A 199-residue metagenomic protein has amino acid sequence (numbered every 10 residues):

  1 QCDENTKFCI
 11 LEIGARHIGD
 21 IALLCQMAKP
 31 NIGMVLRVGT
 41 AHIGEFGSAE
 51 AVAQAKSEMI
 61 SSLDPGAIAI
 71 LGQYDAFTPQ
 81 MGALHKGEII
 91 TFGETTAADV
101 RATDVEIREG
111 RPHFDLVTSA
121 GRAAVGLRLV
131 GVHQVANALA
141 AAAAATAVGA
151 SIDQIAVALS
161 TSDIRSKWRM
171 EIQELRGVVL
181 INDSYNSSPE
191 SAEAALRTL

Functional and structural regions predicted by a protein language model:
Q1-D3: Conserved substrate/cofactor phosphate-moiety recognition/catalytic segment in nucleotide-dependent phosphotransferases
T6-I18, L180-N186: Switch II (G3) loop of P-loop NTPases
I18-I21, T78-P79: Short, well-ordered alpha-helical microsegments
G19, A136, E190: Residues that form or flank phosphate/diphosphate-binding pockets in enzymes that use nucleotide phosphates
K29: Short, flexible loop motifs at catalytic/binding sites
I32-V179: Acidic, Mg2+-coordinating active-site environments of NTP-dependent enzymes
V52, S187-L199: AMP-binding/adenylate-forming catalytic core of the ANL superfamily
